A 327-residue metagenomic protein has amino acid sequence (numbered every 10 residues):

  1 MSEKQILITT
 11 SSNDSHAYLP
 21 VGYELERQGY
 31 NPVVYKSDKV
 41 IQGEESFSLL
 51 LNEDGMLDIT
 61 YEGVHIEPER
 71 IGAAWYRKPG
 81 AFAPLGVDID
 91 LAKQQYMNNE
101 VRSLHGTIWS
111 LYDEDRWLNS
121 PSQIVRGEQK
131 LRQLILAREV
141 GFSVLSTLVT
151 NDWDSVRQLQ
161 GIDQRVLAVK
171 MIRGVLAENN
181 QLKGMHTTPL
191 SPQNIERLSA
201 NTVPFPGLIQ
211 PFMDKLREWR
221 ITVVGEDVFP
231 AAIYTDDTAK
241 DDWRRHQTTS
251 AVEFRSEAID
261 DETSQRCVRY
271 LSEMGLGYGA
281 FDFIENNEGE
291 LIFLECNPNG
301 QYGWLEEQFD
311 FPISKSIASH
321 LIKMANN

Functional and structural regions predicted by a protein language model:
S2-L7: Extreme N-terminal starter segment of soluble prokaryotic enzymes
I8-S11, V224: Short hydrophobic segments within beta-strands
N13-E24, S37-S146, R157: Conserved N-proximal alpha/beta basic substrate-recognition cap immediately N-terminal to, or forming the N-lobe
Q28-V33, E114: A generic structural motif
R132-G184: Loop-centered beta-sheet repeat module
G161-I259: Phosphate-binding site of ATP-dependent enzymes
V203-G207, P211-F212, V223, K240-E290 (+1 more regions): A long amphipathic alpha-helix within ATP-dependent nucleotide-binding catalytic cores
N297-F309: Glycine-rich phosphate/pyrophosphate-binding beta-alpha loops
